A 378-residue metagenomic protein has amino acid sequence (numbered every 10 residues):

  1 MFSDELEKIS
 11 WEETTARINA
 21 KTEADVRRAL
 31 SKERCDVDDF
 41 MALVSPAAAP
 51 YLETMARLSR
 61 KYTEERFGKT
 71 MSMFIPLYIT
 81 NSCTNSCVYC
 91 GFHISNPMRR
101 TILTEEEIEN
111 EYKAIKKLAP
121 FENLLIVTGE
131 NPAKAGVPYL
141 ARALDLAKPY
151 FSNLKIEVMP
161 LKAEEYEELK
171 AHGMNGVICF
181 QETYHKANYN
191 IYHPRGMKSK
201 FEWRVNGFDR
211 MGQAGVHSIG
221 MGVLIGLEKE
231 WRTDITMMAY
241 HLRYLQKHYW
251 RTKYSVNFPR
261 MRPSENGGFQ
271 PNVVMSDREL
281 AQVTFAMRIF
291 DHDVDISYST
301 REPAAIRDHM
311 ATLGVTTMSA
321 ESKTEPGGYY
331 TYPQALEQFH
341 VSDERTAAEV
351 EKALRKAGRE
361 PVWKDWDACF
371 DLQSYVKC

Functional and structural regions predicted by a protein language model:
M1-A48, K247-C378: Auxiliary Fe-S-binding modules of radical SAM enzymes
K32, S59, C87, C179 (+4 more regions): Conserved, mostly hydrophobic/aromatic
E65-G68, S72-E107: Canonical Radical SAM [4Fe-4S] cluster-binding loop centered on the CxxxCxxC motif and its immediate flanking residues
I75, Y112, L140-L144, Y166 (+5 more regions): Generic structural signal for well-ordered alpha-helices, preferentially at hydrophobic/aromatic core positions
L77-I79, E130-P132, V158-K162, T183-H185 (+4 more regions): Active-site-proximal loop/turn and secondary-structure-junction residues that shape catalytic pockets, frequently
I94-E109, I115-M211, H217-G220, I225 (+1 more regions): Core AdoMet radical
L103, A135, Y139, R195-W203 (+4 more regions): Alpha-helix N-cap and loop-to-helix initiation/capping positions
A163-L169, E228-H241, P303-L313: Catalytic cores of alpha/beta
